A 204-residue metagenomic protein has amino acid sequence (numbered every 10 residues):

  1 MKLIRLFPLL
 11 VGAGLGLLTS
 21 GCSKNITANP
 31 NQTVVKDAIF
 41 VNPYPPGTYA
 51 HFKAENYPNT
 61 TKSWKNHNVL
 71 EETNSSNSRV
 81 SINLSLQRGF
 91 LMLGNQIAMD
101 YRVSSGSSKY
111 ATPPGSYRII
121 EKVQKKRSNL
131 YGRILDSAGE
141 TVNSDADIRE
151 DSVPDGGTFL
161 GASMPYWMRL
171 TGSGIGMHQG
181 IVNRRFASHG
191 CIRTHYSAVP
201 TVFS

Functional and structural regions predicted by a protein language model:
K2-G16, G21-S204: N-terminal pre-domains immediately preceding structured catalytic cores
